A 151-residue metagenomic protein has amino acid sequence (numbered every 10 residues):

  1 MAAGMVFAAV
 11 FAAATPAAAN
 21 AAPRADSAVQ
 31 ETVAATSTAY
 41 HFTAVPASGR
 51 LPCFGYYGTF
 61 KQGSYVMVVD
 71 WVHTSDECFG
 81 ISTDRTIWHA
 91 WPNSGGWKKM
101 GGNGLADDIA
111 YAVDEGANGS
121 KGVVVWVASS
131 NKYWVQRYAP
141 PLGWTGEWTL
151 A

Functional and structural regions predicted by a protein language model:
M1-P23: Secretory targeting and sorting signals
A22-A151: A structural motif
